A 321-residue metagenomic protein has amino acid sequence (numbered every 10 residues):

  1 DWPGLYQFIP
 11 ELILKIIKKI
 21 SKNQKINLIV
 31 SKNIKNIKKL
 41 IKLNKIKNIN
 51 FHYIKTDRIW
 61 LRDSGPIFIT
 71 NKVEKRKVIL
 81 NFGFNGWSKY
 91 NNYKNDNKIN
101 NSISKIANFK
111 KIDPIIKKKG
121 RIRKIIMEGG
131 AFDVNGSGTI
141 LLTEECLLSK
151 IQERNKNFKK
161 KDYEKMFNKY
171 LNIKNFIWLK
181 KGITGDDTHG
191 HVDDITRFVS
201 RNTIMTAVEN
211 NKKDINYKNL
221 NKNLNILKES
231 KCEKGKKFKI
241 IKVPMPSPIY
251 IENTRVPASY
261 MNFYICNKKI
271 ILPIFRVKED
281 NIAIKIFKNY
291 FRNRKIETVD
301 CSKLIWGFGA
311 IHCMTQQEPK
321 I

Functional and structural regions predicted by a protein language model:
D1-I321: The feature marks the mature, well-folded catalytic cores of soluble enzymes
